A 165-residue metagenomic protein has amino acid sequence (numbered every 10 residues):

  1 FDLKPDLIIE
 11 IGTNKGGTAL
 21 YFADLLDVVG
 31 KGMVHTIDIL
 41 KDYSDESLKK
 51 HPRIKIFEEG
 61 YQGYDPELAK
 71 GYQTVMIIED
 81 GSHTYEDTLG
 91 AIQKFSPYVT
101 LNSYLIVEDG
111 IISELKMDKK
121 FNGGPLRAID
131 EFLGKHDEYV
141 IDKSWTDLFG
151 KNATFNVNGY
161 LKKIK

Functional and structural regions predicted by a protein language model:
F1-K165: S-adenosylmethionine/decaboxylated-SAM
